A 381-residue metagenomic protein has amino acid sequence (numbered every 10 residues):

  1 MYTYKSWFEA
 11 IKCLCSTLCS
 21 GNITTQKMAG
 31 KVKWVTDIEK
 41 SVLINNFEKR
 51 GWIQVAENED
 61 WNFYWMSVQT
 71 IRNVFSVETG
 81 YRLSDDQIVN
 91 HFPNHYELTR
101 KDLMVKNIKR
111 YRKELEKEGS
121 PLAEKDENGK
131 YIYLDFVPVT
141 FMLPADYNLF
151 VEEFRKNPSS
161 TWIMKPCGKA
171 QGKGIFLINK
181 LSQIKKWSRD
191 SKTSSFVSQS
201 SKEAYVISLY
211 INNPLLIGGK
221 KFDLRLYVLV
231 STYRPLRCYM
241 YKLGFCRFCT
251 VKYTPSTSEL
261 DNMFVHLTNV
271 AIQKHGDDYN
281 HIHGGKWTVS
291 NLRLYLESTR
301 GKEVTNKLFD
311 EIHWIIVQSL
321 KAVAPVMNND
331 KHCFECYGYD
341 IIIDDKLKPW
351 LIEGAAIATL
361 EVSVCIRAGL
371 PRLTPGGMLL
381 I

Functional and structural regions predicted by a protein language model:
M1-W34: Juxtamembrane luminal stem/stalk of type II transmembrane Golgi/ER carbohydrate-processing enzymes
S20-T24, G30-I163, G168-A170, L177-Q183 (+1 more regions): Conserved N-proximal alpha/beta basic substrate-recognition cap immediately N-terminal to, or forming the N-lobe
G21-A29, S84-Q87, W287-K302: A short, surface-exposed helix-loop junction/capping segment
V32-D37, N90-L98, K130-Y133, G174-L177 (+6 more regions): Amphipathic alpha-helical protein-protein interaction segments
I38, V42-N46, Q87, T99 (+15 more regions): Acidic, Ser/Thr-rich intrinsically disordered and amphipathic helical segments
Q54-W61, F75-S76, D86, L115-L122 (+8 more regions): Short, flexible/disordered secondary-structure transition segments
L149, E153, N157-C336, K346 (+1 more regions): Catalytic core of tubulin tyrosine ligase-like
I343-D344, K348-I381: C-terminal active-site "lid" helix and adjoining low-complexity regulatory extension at the edge of ATP-using catalytic
